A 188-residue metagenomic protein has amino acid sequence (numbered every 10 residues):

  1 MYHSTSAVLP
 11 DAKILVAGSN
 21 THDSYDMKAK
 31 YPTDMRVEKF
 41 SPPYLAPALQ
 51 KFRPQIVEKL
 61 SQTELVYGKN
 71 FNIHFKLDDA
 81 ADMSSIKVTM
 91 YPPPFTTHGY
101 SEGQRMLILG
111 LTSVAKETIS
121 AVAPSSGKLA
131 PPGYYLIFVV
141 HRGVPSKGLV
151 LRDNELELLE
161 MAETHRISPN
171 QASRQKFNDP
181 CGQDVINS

Functional and structural regions predicted by a protein language model:
M1-L15, V37: Conserved short beta-strand element of beta-propeller blades
A7, E38-F40, T89, F138: Conserved hydrophobic/aromatic positions in well-ordered beta-strands
A29-L45: Beta-propeller blade signature
S41-A48, P93-T97, L156: Short loop/turn segments immediately following beta-strands, especially the blade-tip and inter-blade linker loops
P47-S85, V150-D153, L158-S188: Beta-strand/beta-sandwich contexts
K69-P145: Immunoglobulin-like IPT/TIG beta-sandwich domains and homologous Ig-like subdomains
